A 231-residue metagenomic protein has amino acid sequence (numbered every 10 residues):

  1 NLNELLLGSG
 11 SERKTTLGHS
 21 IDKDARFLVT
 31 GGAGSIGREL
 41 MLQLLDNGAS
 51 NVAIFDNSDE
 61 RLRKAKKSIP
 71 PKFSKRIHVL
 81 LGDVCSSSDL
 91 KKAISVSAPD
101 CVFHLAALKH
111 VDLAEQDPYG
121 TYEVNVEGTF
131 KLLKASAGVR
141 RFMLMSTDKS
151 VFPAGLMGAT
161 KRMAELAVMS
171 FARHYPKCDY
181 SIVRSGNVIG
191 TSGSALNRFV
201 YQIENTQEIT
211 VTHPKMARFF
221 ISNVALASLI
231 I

Functional and structural regions predicted by a protein language model:
L2-A25, H110: A short, basic/flexible loop-to-alpha-helix module at the beginning of a structural domain
A25-R26, N51: Residues that mark the start of a beta-strand
F27-N47: N-terminal Rossmann NAD(P)H-binding glycine-rich loop of SDR-like oxidoreductase domains
A49, P70-F73, H78, V84-E123: NAD(P)H-binding glycine-rich loop region in Rossmannoid oxidoreductase-like domains and their noncatalytic homologs
A49-K64: Conserved glycine-rich Rossmann-like NAD(P)H-binding loop of the short-chain dehydrogenase/reductase
S50-V52, R76, R140-R141, D179: Residues at the starts of beta-strands that form the adenosine-phosphate
A98, H104, L108-E165, S170 (+1 more regions): Conserved Rossmann-fold NAD(P)-dependent oxidoreductase catalytic core, especially the SDR/UDP-sugar
L156-G158, R162-I231: NAD(P)-dependent short-chain dehydrogenase/reductase
